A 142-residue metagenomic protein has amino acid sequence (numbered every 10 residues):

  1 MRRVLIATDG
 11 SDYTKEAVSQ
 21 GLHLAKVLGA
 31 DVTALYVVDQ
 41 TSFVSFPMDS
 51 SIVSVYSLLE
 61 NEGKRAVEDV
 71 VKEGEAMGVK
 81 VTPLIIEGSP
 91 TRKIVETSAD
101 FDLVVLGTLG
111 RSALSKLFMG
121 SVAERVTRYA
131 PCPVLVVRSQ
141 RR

Functional and structural regions predicted by a protein language model:
M1-E16, D102, Y129-R142: Intrinsically disordered or low-complexity boundary/linker segments at protein termini and domain junctions
R2-S50, M77, T97: Small/aliphatic-rich secondary-structure junction motif
T33, T82, L135: Conserved beta-strand positions in the Rossmann-like core of class I SAM-dependent methyltransferases
S42, T91-K93, S115: Generic structural signal for helix capping and beta-alpha/helix-loop junctions
I52-R65: A short acidic, glycine-rich active-site loop that binds or catalyzes chemistry on phosphate/adenosine moieties
K72-V104, R142: Structural beta-alpha unit
G107-R125: Glycine-rich, Arg-bearing micro-motifs that act as flexible, cationic patches
